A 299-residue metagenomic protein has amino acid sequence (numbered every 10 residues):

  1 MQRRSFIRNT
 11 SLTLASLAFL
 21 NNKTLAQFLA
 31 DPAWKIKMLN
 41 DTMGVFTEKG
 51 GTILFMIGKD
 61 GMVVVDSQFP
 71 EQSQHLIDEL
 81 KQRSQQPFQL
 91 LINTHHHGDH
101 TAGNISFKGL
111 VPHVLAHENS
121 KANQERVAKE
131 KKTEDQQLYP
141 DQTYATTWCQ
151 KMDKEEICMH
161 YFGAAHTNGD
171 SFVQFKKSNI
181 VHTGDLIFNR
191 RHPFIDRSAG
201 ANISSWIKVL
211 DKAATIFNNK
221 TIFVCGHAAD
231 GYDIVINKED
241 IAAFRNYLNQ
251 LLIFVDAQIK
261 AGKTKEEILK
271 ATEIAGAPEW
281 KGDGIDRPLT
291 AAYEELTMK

Functional and structural regions predicted by a protein language model:
R4-A26: N-terminal export signals
D31, M38, S120-G163, T167-N168 (+2 more regions): Metallo-beta-lactamase
W34-D78, V173-F175, I180-T183: Conserved beta-strand hairpin/beta-sheet module of binuclear metal-dependent hydrolase folds, prominently
V65-S67, Q89-H97, L115-H117, H182-G184 (+2 more regions): Active-site neighborhood of phospho(di)ester-bond hydrolases with catalytic His/Asp-centered motifs
K81-C149: Active-site HxH/HxHxD metal-binding segment of metal-dependent hydrolases
M152-V209: Ligand/cofactor pocket segment of small-molecule handling proteins
I207-K263: Divalent-metal (often Zn2+) His-rich catalytic cores of metallo-beta-lactamase-fold enzymes
A261-K299: C-terminal regulatory/interaction regions
